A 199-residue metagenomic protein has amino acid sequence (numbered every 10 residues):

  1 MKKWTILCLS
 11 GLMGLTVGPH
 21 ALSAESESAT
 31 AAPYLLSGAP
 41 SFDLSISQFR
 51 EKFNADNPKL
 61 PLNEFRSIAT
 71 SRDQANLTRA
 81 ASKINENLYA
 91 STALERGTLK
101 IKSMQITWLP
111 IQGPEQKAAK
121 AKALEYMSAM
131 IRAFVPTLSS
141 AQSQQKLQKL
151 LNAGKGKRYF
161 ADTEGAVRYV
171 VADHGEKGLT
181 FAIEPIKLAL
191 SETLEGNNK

Functional and structural regions predicted by a protein language model:
M1-C8: Bacterial N-terminal signal peptides that target proteins for export
L9-M13: Hydrophobic helical h-region of N-terminal Sec-dependent signal peptides in bacterial secretory/periplasmic proteins
G18-P19: N-terminal signal peptide c-region/cleavage motif recognized by signal peptidases
L22-A75, I106: Short helix/turn-capping signatures at newly exposed starts of structured segments
L35, L44, R50, N54 (+1 more regions): An acidic-aromatic pocket/loop used at catalytic or ligand-binding sites
N54-G97, T137-H174: A cross-family detector of function-defining hotspots
E86-A118, E176-L188, E192-N197: Intrinsically disordered, low-complexity regulatory segments enriched in Ser/Thr/Pro and charged residues
A93-N152: Long, charged/polar, surface-exposed segments that mediate recognition or autoinhibition
